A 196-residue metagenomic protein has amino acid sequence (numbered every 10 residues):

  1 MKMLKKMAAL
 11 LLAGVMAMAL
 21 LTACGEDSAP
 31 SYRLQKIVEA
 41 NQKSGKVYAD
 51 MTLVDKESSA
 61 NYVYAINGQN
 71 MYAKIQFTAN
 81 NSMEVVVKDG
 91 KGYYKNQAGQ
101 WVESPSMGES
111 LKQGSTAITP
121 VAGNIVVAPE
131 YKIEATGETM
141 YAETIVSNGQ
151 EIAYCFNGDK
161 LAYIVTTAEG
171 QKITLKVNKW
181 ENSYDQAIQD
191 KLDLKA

Functional and structural regions predicted by a protein language model:
M1-L11: Bacterial N-terminal signal peptides that target proteins for export
K5, A17-N70, N182-A196: N-terminal leader/targeting segments and the immediate start of mature chains
S28-A29, K95-Q150: Flexible, processing/modification-adjacent segments and terminal tails in exported/periplasmic/extracellular proteins
R33, K43, K56, E130 (+2 more regions): Extracytoplasmic/periplasmic mature domains of Sec-exported, cell-envelope-associated bacterial proteins
I37-N41, N61-N67, E84-V86, P129-T136 (+1 more regions): Short, exposed beta-strand/loop patches in secreted or surface proteins that constitute
S59-I118, A162, Q171-K176: An acidic-aromatic
K74-S82, T136-K195: Gly/Pro-enriched, hydrophobic low-complexity segments that function as extracytoplasmic propeptides/linkers
